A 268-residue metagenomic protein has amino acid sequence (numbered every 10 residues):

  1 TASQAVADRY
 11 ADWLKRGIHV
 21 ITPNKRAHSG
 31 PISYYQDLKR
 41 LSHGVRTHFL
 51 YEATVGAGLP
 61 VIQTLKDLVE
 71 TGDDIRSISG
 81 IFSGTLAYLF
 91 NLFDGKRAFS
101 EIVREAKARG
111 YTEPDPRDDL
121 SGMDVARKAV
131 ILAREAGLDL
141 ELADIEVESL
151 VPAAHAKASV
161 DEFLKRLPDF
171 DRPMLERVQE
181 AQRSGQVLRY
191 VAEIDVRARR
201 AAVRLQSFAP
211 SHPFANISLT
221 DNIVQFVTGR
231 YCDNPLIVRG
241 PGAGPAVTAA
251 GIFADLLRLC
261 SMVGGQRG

Functional and structural regions predicted by a protein language model:
S3-R16, K25-E52, A57-L68: Rossmann-fold NAD(P)-binding glycine/threonine-rich loop
S33, G56, P60, D73 (+5 more regions): Conserved active-site and cofactor/substrate-binding residues in soluble primary-metabolism enzymes
H43-R46, L50-R109, G122-V125, V130-R134: Rossmann-like NAD(P)H-binding beta-loop-alpha module
H48-L50, P114, I237-V238: Short beta-alpha connecting loops at secondary-structure transitions that line or flank enzyme active sites
V69, A133-G137, L256-G264: Short, hydrophobic alpha-helical segments
S77-F82, A87-F90, E105, Y111 (+1 more regions): Catalytic, metal-anchored helix/loop core of enzyme active sites in primary metabolism
L92-F93, E101-N216: Substrate-binding/catalytic subdomain of NAD(P)-dependent oxidoreductase enzymes
